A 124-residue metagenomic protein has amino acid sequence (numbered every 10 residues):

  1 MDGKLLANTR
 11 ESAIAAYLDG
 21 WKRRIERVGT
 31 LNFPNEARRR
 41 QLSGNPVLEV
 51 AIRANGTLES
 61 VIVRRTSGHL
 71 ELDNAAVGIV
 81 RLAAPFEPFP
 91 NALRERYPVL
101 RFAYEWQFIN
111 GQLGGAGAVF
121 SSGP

Functional and structural regions predicted by a protein language model:
M1-N8, E26-G29, R53-R65, V77-P88 (+1 more regions): Conserved "boundary/linchpin" sites in short secondary-structure elements
N8, S12-D19, S67-E71: Soluble non-cytosolic domains of exported or imported proteins
A15-L18, K22, E26, D73 (+1 more regions): Extracytoplasmic/secreted envelope proteins and their assembly/folding machinery, especially bacterial periplasmic
T30-F33, L42, G68, P85: Amphipathic alpha-helical protein-protein interaction surfaces
F33-R38, A92: Surface-exposed patches in mature extracellular/periplasmic domains of secreted proteins
Q41-V47: Short, small/polar residue-rich loop motifs at catalytic or cofactor-binding pockets
